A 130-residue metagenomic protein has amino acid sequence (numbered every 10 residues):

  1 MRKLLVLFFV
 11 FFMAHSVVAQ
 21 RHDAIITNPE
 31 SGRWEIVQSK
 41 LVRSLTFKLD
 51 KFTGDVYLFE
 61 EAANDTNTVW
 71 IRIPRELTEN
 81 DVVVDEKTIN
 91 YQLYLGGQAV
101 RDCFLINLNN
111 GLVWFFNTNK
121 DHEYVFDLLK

Functional and structural regions predicted by a protein language model:
L4-M13: Sec-dependent N-terminal signal peptides
H15-A19: Sec/Tat signal peptide C-region and signal peptidase I cleavage site
Q20-L41: Short N-terminal segments immediately surrounding and downstream of signal-peptide cleavage
R21-D23, A62-K87: A low-complexity, Ser/Thr/Gly/Pro-enriched, surface-exposed linker/loop concept that marks segments flanking
L45, T53-V56, A63-D65, L112: Primarily extracytoplasmic ectodomains and periplasmic/lumenal surface modules that are beta-strand-rich
L45-K51, D102-L108: Short beta-strand motif characteristic of blades in beta-propeller domains
L105-K120: Short, exposed beta-strand-loop hairpins at the edges of beta-sheets in extracellular/periplasmic proteins
N117-K130: C-terminal partner/receptor-binding element of secreted or periplasmic proteins
